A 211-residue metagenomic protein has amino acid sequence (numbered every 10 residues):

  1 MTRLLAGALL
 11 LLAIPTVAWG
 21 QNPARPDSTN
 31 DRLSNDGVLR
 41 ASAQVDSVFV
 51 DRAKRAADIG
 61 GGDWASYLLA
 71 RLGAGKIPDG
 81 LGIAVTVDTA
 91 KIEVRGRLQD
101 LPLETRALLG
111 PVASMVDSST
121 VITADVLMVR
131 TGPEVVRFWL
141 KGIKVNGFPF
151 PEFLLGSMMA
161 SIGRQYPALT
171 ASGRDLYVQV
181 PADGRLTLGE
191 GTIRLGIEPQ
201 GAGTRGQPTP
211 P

Functional and structural regions predicted by a protein language model:
M1-L4: Positively charged n-region of N-terminal signal peptides that target proteins for export
A6-P15: Bacterial N-terminal signal peptides
W19-P211: Extracellular/lumenal and peripheral-membrane lipid-interaction modules
